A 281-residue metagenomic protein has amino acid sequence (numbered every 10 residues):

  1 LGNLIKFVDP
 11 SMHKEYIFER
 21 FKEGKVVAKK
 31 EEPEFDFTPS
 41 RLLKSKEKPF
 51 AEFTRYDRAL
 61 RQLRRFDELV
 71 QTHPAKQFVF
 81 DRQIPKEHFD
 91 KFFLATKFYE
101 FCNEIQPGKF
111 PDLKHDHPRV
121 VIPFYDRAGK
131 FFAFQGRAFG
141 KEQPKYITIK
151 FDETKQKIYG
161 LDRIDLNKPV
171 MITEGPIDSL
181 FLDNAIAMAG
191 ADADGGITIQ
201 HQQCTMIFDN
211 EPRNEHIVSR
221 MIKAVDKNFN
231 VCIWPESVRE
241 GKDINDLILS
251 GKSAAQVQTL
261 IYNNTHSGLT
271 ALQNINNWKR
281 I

Functional and structural regions predicted by a protein language model:
L1-G2: Iron-sulfur (Fe-S) cluster-binding segments and ferredoxin-like electron-carrier domains, especially [2Fe-2S]
F7, F131-F134, Y159, W234 (+1 more regions): A residue-identity detector for tryptophan
F7-V120, A128, L260-I281: TOPRIM metal-binding catalytic domain and adjacent DNA-binding surface shared by DnaG-type primases
R65, Q77, A138, K150 (+2 more regions): Residue-level preference for alpha-helix termini and adjacent loops
F78-F80, F93, F124, Y146 (+3 more regions): Aromatic side chains
Q83-I84, A133, I186, I248: Generic short alpha-helical hydrophobic face used as a protein-protein interaction/packing hotspot
E100-Q203, I217-V218: Phosphate-handling DNA/RNA-contact segment within nucleic-acid enzymes
R127, P144, N167-V170, P176-I281: TOPRIM fold recognition
